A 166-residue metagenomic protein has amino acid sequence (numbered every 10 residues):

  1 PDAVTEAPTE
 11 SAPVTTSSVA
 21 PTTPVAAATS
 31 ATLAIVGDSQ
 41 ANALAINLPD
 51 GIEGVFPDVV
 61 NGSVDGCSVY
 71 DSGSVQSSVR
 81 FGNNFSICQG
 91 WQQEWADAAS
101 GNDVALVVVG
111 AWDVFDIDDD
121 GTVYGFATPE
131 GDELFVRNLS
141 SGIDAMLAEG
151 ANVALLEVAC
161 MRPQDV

Functional and structural regions predicted by a protein language model:
D2-V25: Extracellular mucin-like PTS domains
A3-T5, T9, S74, D116 (+3 more regions): Low-complexity, compositionally biased segments
S17-S18, P24, R80, R137 (+1 more regions): Arginine residue identity/basic-tract feature
A28-V36, Q40-E130: Conserved SGNH/GDSL esterase-like catalytic core that processes O-acyl groups on lipids and polysaccharides
I52, V104, F135-R137, A154 (+1 more regions): Polybasic, low-complexity, intrinsically disordered segments
W95, L139-D144: Generic structural signal for well-ordered alpha-helices, preferentially at hydrophobic/aromatic core positions
V108-V114, G142-V166: Active-site segments of SGNH/GDSL-like serine hydrolases that catalyze O-acetyl group transfer/hydrolysis on lipids
P129-S140: Non-membrane alpha-helical structural segments and their capping/turn regions in soluble enzymes
